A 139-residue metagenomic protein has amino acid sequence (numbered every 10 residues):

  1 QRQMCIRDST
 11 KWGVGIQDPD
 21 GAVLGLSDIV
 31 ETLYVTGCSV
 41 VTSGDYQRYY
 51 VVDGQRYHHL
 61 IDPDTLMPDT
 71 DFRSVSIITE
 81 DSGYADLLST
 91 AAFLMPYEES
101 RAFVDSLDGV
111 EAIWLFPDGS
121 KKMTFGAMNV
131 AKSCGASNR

Functional and structural regions predicted by a protein language model:
Q3-R139: Mature catalytic core of soluble alpha/beta enzymes
